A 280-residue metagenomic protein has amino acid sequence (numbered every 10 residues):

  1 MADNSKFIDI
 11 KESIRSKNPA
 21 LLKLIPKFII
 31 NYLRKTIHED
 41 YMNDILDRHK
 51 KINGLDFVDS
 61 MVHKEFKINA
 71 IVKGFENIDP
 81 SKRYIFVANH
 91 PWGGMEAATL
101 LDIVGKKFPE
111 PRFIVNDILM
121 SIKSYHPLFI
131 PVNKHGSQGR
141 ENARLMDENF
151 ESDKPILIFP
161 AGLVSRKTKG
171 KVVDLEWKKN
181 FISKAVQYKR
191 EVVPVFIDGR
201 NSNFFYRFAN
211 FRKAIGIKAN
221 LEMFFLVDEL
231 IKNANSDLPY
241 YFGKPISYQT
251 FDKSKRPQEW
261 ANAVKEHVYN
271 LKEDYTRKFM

Functional and structural regions predicted by a protein language model:
M1-Y84, A97-T99, H126, M280: Membrane-anchoring hydrophobic helices of lipid-metabolizing enzymes
A2, I10, A143-M280: Non-catalytic C-terminal accessory region of glycerolipid acyltransferases and related lyso-lipid remodeling enzymes
E39-Y41, Y84-Q138: Catalytic core of membrane glycerolipid acyltransferases/transacylases, capturing the structured, soluble-facing
S60, T99-K106, S183, Q187: Residue-level signal for well-ordered alpha-helical scaffold segments within enzymatic catalytic domains
M61-K67, V132-Q138, G170-K171: Short, flexible loop segments at the rims of nucleotide/cofactor-binding pockets, characterized by
E65-K67, F108, S124, Q187: Short, well-ordered coil/turn elements that cap or connect secondary structure elements
E65-V72, Q138-R140, M223-F224: Short gly/ser/thr-rich secondary-structure transition/capping motifs
K73-F75, I114-N116, V132-N133, G243-P245 (+1 more regions): Conserved beta-strand termini and adjacent loop/short-helix elements that scaffold enzyme active sites in alpha/beta
